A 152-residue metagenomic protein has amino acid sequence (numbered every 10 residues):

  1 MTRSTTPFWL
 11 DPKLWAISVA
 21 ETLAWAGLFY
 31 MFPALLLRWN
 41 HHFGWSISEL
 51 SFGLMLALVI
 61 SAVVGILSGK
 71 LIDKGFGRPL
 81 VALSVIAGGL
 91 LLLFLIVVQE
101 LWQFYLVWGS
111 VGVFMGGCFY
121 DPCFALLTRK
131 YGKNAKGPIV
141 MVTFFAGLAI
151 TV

Functional and structural regions predicted by a protein language model:
P7-M31: Pair of pore-lining "gating" transmembrane helices in MFS-fold secondary transporters
T22, L91, W102-C118, T143: Hydrophobic core of transmembrane alpha-helices in multi-pass small-molecule transporters, especially MFS/SLC-type
Y30, L58-I66, I150-T151: Residue-level signature of mid-helix packing/kink "hotspots" within the transmembrane helices of 12-pass Major
W39, G117-Y131: Intracellular juxtamembrane helix-capping segments at the cytosolic ends of symmetry-related transmembrane helices
V64-F76: Helix-to-loop junctions at the C-terminal end of transmembrane segments in multipass secondary transporters
D73-V85: Cytoplasmic membrane-interface "Motif A"-like loop-to-helix N-cap segments of 12-TM Major Facilitator Superfamily
I86-Q99: C-terminal ends and interior cores of transmembrane alpha-helices in multi-pass membrane transporters/permeases
N134-V152: Glycine-rich segments within core transmembrane alpha-helices of 12-TM secondary carriers
